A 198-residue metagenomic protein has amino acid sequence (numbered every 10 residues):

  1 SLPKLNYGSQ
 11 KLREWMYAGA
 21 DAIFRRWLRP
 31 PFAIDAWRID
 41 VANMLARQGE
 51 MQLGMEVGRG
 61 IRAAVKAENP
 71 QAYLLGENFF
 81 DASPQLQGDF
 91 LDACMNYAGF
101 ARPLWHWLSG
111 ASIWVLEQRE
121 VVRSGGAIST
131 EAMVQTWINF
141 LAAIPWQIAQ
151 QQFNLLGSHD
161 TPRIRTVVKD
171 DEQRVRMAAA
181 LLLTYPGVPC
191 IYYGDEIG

Functional and structural regions predicted by a protein language model:
S1-P31, I61-A67, Y73, P84: Substrate-binding/active-site clefts of carbohydrate-active enzymes
Q10, E14-D21, Q48-R59, S158 (+1 more regions): Conserved structured core elements
M16, W27, I39, L74 (+3 more regions): Conserved, mostly hydrophobic/aromatic
D21-Q48, N154-S158: Active-site groove signature of glycoside hydrolases
F24, R62, I138, F153 (+1 more regions): Generic hydrophobic alpha-helical scaffold/packing signal
R29-A33, W146, T184-Y185: Alpha-helix termination/capping residues and helix-transition junctions
D35-I144, D171, L181, G198: Active-site-proximal helices and loops of the catalytic beta/alpha 8
L86-A98, Q150, N154-G157, P162-V168 (+1 more regions): Aromatic/acidic polysaccharide-binding cleft in carbohydrate-active enzymes
